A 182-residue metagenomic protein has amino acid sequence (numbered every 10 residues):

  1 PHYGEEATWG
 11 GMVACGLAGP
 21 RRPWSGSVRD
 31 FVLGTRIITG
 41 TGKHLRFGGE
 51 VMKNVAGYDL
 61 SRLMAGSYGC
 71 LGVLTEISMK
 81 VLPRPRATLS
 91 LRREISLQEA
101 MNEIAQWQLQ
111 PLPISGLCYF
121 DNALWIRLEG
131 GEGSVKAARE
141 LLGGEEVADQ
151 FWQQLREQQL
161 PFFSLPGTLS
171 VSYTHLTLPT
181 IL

Functional and structural regions predicted by a protein language model:
P1-Y3: Glycine-rich N-terminal segment of FAD-binding domains in flavoprotein oxidoreductases, spanning the beta-loop-helix
E5-L117: FAD-binding subdomain of flavoenzyme oxidoreductases
L89-R93, N122-G133, L169-Y173: Short cationic amphipathic helices and targeting signals
E99-N102, G133-R139, L176: Short, conserved charged micro-motifs
Q108-L109, P113-E145: A conserved active-site cap/scaffold subdomain adjacent to cofactor or substrate pockets
G143-Q154: Conserved short beta-strand edge segments in small beta-sheet-based binding/regulatory domains
Q153-S170: Short, low-order "capping/linker" segments at domain edges
T174-T180: Conserved small/polar residues in nucleotide/adenosyl-binding loops
